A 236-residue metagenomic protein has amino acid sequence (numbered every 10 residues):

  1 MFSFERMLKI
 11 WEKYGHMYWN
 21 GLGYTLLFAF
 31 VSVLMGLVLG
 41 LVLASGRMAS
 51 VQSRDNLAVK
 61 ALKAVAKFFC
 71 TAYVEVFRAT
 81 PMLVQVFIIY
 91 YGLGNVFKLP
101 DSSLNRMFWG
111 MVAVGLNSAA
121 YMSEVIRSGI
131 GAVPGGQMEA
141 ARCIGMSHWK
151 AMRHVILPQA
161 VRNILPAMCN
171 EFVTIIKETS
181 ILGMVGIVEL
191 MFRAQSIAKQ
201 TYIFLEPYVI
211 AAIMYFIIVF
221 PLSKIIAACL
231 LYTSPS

Functional and structural regions predicted by a protein language model:
M1-S234: Transmembrane alpha-helices and adjacent helix-loop boundaries
